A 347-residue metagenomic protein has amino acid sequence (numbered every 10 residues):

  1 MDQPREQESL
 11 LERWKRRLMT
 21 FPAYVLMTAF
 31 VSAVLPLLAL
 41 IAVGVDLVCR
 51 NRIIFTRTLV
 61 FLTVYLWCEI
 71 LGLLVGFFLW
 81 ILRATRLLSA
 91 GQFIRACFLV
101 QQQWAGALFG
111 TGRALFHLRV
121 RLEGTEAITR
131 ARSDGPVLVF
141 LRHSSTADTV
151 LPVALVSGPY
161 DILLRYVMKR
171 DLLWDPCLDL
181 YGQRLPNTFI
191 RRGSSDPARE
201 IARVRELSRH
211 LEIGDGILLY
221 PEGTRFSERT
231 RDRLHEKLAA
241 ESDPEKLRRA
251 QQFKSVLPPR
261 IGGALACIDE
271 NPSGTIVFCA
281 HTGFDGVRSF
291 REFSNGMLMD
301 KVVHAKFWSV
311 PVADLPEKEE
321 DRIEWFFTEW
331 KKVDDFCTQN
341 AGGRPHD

Functional and structural regions predicted by a protein language model:
M1-R13, L35-P36, V48, D347: Terminal low-complexity segments of carbohydrate-biosynthetic enzymes
D2-E6, R13, T125-T129, S145 (+9 more regions): Polar-ligand-bearing catalytic/cofactor-coordination segments of membrane-embedded or membrane-tethered inner-membrane
W14-R119, L180-Y181: A transmembrane-helix-recognition feature enriched in membrane-embedded lipid enzymes and envelope glyco-/phospholipid
F21, S144-D148, A198-R203, P258-G262: Short, glycine/acidic-rich beta->alpha junctions
F77-A107, A114-L115, S133, V137-D196: Catalytic core of membrane glycerolipid acyltransferases/transacylases, capturing the structured, soluble-facing
L115, R119-L122, E126-T129: A gly/proline- and charged-residue-enriched helix-loop-helix capping module
G158, R170-N187, E212-K318: A cross-family acyltransferase "interaction/gating" segment
L298-R344: A recognition module on extended beta-rich or small alphabeta surfaces enriched in W/G with H and D/E
